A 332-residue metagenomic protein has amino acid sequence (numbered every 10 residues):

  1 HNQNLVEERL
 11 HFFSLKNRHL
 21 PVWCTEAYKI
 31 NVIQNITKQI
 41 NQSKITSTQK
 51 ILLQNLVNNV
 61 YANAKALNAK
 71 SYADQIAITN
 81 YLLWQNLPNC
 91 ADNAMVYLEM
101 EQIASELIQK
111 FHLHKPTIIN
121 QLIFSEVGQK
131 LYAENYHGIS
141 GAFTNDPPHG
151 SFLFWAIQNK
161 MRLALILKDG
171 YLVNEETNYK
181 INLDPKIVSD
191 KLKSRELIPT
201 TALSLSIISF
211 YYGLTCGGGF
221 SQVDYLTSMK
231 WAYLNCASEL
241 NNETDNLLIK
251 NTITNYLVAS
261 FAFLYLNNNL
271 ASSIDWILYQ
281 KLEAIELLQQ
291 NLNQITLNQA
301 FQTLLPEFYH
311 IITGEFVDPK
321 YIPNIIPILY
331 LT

Functional and structural regions predicted by a protein language model:
H1, E99-I103, F220-Q222: An acidic- and aromatic-residue-enriched active-site/binding cleft used to recognize and process polar
H1-I30, L192-S194, S206-I207, Q222-N293: Catalytic or ion-translocation cores adjacent to nucleophile or general acid/base/metal-coordination motifs in diverse
F13, I30-S43: Active-site-facing alpha/beta catalytic cores
Q39-Y179, K191-S194, Y212, N267-L270 (+1 more regions): Aromatic-residue-lined binding/catalytic grooves and analogous aromatic/hydrophobic interfacial grooves in multimeric
N182, K186: Extended active-site and interfacial segments that coordinate phosphate-rich ligands in large catalytic machineries
S189-D190, E196-Y212: Short, hydrophobic/aliphatic alpha-helical segments
T215-G218: Short hydrophobic beta-strand that contains or immediately precedes a catalytic carboxylate
